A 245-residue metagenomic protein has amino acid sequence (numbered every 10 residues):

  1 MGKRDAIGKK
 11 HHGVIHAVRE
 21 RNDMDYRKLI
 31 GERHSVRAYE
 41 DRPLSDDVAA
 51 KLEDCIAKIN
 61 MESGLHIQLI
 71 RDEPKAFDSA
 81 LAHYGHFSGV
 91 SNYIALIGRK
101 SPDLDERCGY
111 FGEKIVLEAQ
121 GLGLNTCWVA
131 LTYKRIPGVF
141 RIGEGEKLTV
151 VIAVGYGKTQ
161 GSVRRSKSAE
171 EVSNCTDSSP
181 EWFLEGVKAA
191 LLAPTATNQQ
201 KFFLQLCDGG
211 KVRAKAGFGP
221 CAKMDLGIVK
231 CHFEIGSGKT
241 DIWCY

Functional and structural regions predicted by a protein language model:
R4-Y245: Acidic, surface-exposed loops and disordered segments
